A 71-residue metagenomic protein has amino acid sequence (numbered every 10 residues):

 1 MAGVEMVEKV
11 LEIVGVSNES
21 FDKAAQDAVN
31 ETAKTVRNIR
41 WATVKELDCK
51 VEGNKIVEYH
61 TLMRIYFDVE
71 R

Functional and structural regions predicted by a protein language model:
M1-A2: Acidic-glycine-rich active-site phosphate/pyrophosphate-binding loop
E5-A42: Short, well-ordered alpha-helical segments
D48-R71: A cross-kingdom feature marking charged/low-complexity
